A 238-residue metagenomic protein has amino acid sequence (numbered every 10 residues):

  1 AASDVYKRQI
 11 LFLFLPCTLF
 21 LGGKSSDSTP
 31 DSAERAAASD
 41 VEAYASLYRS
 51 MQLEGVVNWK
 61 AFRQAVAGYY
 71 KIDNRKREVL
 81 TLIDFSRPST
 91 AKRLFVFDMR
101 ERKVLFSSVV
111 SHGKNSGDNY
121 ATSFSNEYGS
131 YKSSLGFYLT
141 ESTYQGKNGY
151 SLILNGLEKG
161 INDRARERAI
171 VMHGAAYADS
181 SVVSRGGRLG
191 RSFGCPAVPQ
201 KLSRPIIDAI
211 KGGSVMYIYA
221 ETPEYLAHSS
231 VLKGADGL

Functional and structural regions predicted by a protein language model:
A1-Y6: Short, small-residue-biased leader/transition segments that mark boundaries at the very start of proteins
K7-F12: Sec-dependent signal peptide recognition, specifically the positively charged N-region followed immediately by
F14-D31: Bacterial Sec-dependent signal peptides at the C-terminal "C-region" and cleavage site
D27-F193, Q200-S214, E221-L238: Cell wall/extracellular polymer interaction/catalysis modules
